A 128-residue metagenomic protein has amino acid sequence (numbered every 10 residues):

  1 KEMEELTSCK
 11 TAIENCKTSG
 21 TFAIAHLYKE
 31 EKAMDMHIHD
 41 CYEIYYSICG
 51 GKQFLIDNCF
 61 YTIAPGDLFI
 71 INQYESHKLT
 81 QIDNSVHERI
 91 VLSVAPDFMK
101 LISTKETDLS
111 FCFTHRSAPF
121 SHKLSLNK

Functional and structural regions predicted by a protein language model:
E2-F22, S76-K128: A hydrophobic/aromatic-rich effector-binding and dimerization subdomain of bacterial HTH-type transcriptional regulators
A23-H39: Conserved short histidine dyad/triad with adjacent acidic residue
A25-H26, Y46, Q81: Conserved hydrophobic "DFG−1" position in protein kinase catalytic cores
E30-E31, P65-G66, Y74, A95-D97: Tight coil/turn sites that cap or link beta-strands
H37-F54, I70: Short, conserved beta-strand element in jelly-roll/cupin
C41, P65, V86-E88: A structure-centric signal for secondary-structure junctions around beta-strands
G51-Q53, F60, S76, F98: Structural motif
N58-N72: Short acidic-glycine-tyrosine-enriched beta hairpin
